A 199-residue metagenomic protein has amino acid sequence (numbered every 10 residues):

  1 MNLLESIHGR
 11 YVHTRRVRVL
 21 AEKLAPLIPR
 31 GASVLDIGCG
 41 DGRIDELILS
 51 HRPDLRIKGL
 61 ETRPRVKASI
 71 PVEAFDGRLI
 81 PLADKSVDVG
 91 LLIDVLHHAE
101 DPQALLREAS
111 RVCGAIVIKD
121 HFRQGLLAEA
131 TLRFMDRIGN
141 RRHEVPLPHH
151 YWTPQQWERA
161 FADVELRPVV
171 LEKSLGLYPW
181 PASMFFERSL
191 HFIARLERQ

Functional and structural regions predicted by a protein language model:
M1-K23: Class I SAM-dependent methyltransferase Rossmann-like catalytic core, especially the SAM/SAH-binding loop
G31-G40: Conserved class I S-adenosyl-L-methionine
G40-L79: Class I SAM-dependent methyltransferase SAM/SAH-binding core
E46, H121-S183: C-terminal alpha-helical "lid/dimerization" subdomain adjacent to the S-adenosyl-L-methionine
L91: A conserved beta-strand element that flanks and buttresses the S-adenosyl-L-methionine
D94-H98: A short His-aromatic
A99-A109: A short, conserved alpha-helix within the catalytic core of class I
C113-H121: Conserved beta-strand signature within the Rossmann-like core of class I S-adenosyl-L-methionine
